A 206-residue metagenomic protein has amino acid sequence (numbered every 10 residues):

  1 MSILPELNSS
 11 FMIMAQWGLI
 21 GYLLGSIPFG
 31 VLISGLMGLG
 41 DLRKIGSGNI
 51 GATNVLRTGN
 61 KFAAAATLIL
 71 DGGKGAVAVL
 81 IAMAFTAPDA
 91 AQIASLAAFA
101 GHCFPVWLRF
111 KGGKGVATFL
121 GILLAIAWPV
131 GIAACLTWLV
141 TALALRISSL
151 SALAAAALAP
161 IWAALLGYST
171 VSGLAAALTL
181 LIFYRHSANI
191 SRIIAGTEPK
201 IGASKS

Functional and structural regions predicted by a protein language model:
M1-W17, G73, V77-I93, L124-V130 (+1 more regions): Helix-coil boundary and interhelical linker segments in multi-pass alpha-helical membrane proteins
F11, A15-I20, A64-A65, A91-L96 (+5 more regions): Hydrophobic alpha-helical transmembrane segments
F11-G38: N-terminal signal-anchor transmembrane alpha helix
G30-I33, T53, G101-K111, W138-L145 (+1 more regions): C-terminal ends of transmembrane helices
V31-A63, N189-S206: Cytosolic, membrane-interface loops and tails of multi-pass inner-membrane proteins
G40-A52, L108-L120, I147-A155: Short, non-helical or kinked segments that cap or interrupt transmembrane helices
L56-G59, A82-T86, A97, G101 (+2 more regions): Interfacial segments of multi-pass membrane proteins
K61-M83, A91-C103, G115-A117: Alpha-helical membrane segments and adjacent membrane-interface helices in multi-pass membrane proteins
